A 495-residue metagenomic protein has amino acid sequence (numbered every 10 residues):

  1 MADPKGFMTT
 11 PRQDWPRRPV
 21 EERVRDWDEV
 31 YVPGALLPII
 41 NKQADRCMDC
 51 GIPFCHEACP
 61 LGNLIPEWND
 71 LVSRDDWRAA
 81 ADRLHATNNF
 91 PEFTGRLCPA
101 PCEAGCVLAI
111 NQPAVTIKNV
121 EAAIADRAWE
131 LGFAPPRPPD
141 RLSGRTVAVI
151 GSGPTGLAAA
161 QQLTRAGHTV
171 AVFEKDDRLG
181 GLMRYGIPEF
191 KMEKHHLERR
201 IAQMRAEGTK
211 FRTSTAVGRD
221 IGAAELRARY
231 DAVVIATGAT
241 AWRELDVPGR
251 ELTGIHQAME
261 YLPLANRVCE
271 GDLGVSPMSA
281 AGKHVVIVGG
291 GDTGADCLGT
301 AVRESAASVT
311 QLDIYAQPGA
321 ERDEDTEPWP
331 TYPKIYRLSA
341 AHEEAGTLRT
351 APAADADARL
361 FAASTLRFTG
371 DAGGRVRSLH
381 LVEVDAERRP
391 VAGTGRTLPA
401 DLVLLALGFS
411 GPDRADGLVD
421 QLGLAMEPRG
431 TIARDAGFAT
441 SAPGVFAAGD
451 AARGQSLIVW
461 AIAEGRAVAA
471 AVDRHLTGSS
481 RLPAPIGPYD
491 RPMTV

Functional and structural regions predicted by a protein language model:
G6-G34, G62-R74, A79-L84, I110 (+10 more regions): Beta1-alpha1 glycine-rich phosphate/pyrophosphate-binding loop at the start of Rossmann-like nucleotide-binding domains
R23-Q43, L64-R96, A100, N111-R141 (+1 more regions): Ferredoxin-type iron-sulfur electron-transfer modules in oxidoreductases and energy-metabolism complexes
V24-R46, F361, T369, G373-V384 (+2 more regions): C-terminal catalytic lobe of FAD-dependent flavoproteins
A79, R141-L142, T146-I150, E198-V247 (+3 more regions): Feature captures the FAD/FMN-dependent oxidoreductase FAD-binding
A128-V147, P263-K283: A short, basic/flexible loop-to-alpha-helix module at the beginning of a structural domain
I150-P154, G289-G291, D450: Glycine-rich Rossmann-fold phosphate-binding loop(s) that bind the pyrophosphate of adenine dinucleotide cofactors
E251-G282, E387-Q455: FAD-site-proximal beta/loop scaffold in flavoenzymes
G294-G299, E304, A448-S479: A conserved FAD-binding loop/helix module that cradles the flavin
